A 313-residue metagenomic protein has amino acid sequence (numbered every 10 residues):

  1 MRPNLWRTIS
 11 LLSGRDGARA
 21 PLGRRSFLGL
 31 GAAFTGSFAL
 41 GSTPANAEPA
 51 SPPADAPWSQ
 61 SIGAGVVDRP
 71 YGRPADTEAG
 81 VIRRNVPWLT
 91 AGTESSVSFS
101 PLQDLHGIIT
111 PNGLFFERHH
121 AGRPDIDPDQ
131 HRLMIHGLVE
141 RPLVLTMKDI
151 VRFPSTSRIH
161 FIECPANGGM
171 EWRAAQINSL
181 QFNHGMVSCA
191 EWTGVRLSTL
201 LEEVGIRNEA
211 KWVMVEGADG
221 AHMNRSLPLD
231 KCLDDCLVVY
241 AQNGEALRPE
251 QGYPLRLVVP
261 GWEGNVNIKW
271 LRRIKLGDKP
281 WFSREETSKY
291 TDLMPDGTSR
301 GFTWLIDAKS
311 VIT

Functional and structural regions predicted by a protein language model:
M1-L22, S26, A33-G36, L40 (+1 more regions): N-terminal secretory signal peptides
L30-A33, E203: Residues within well-ordered alpha-helical secondary structure of globular protein domains
L40-S42, V67: Generic secretory/membrane-interface signal
E48-T313: Structured, non-membrane catalytic/scaffold regions adjacent to prosthetic-group chemistry
